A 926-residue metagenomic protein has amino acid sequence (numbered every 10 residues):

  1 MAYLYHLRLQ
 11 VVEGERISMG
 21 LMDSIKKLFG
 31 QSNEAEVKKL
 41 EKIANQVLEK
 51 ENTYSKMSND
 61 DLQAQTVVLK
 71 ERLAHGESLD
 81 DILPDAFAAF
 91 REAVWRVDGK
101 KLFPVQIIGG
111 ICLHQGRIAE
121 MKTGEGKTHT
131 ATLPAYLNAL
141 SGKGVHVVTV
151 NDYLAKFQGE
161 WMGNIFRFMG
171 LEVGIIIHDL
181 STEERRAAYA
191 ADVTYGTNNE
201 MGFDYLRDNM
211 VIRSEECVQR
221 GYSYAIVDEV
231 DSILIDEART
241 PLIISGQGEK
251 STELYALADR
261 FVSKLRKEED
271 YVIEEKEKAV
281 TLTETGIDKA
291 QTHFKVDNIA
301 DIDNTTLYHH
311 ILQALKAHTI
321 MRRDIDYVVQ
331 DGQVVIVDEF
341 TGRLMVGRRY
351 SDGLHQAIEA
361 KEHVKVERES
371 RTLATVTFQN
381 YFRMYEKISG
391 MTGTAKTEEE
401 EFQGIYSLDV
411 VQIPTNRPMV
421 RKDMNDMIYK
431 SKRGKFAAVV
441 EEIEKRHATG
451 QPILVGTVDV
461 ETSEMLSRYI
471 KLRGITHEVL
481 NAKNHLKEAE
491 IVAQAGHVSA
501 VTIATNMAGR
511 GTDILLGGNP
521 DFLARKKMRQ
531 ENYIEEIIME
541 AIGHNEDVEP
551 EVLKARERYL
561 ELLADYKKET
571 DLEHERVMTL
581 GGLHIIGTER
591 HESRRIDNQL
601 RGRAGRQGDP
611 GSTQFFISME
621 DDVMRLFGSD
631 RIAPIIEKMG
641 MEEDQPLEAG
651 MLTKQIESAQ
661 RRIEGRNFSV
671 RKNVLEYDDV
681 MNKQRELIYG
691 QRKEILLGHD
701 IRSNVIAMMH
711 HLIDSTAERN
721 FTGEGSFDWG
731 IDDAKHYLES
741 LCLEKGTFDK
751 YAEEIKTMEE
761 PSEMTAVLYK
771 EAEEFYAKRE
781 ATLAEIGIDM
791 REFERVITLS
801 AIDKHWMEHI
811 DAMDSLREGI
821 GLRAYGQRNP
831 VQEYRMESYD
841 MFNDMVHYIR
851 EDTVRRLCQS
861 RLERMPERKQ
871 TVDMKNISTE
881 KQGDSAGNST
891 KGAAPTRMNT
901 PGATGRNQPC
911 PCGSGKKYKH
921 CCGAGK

Functional and structural regions predicted by a protein language model:
M1-S18: Short, Lys/Arg-enriched N-terminal segments with co-localized hydrophobic residues within the first ~10-30 amino acids
S18, V37, A44, N59 (+14 more regions): Generic detection of long, well-ordered alpha-helical segments
M19-S618, D622-G640, Y689-G690, H711: Conserved P-loop NTPase motor core
V328-V335, T341-R348, M578, I586 (+5 more regions): Extended, charged helical/alpha-beta scaffold domains that provide interaction surfaces
G450-S463, G698, S726, A752-E759 (+1 more regions): Short, Lys/Glu-rich amphipathic helical modules
V455, I503, W806, F842 (+2 more regions): Hydrophobic, well-ordered secondary-structure elements that form the walls of internal hydrophobic environments
T900-K919, G923: Short Cys/His-rich zinc-binding micro-motifs
